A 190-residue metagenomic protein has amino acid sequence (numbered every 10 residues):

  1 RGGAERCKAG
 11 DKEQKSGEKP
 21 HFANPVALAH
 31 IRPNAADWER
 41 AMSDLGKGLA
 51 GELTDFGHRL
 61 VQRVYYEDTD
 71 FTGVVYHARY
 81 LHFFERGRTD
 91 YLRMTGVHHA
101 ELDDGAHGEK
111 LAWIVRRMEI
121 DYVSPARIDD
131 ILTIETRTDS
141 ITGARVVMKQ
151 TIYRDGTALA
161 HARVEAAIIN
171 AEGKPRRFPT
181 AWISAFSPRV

Functional and structural regions predicted by a protein language model:
E5-G17: Short, charge-rich patches within N-terminal targeting peptides
Q14-N24, L28: Repetitive helical segments and hydrophobic/amphipathic motifs
H21, H30-E39: Short, positively charged and aromatic/hydrophobic N-terminal segments
M42-E52, P125-I131, D139-V190: HotDog/MaoC-like acyl-thioester-processing domains
S43-R116, N170-V190: Hot-dog-fold acyl-thioester-processing enzymes
A78, I120, Q150: Short alpha-helical elements of helix-turn-helix
Y91-S140, R145-V146, A160-H161, A166: Hydrophobic beta-strand-centered segment that forms part of the acyl-chain substrate-binding groove
